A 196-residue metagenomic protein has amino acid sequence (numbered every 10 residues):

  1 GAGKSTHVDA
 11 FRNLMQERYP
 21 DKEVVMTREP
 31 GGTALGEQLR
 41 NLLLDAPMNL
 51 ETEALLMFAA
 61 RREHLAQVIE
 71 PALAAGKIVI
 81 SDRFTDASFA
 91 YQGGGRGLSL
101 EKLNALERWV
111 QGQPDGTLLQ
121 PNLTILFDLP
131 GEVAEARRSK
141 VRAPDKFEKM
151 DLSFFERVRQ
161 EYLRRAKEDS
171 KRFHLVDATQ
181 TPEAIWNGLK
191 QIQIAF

Functional and structural regions predicted by a protein language model:
G1-A2: ATP-binding Walker
S5: Walker A/P-loop
D9-M15, E132-F196: NTP-dependent small-molecule kinase module
L14-P20, Q111-T117, D169-F173: Alpha-helix termini
D21-Q111: ATP-dependent small-molecule kinase phosphotransfer cores that center on conserved nucleotide phosphate-binding segments
T27, I80, L123-I125, H174-V176: Hydrophobic/aromatic beta-strand patches that form the interior of the parallel beta-sheet core in alpha/beta enzyme
P30, A60, F84, L129-P130 (+2 more regions): Short beta->alpha linker loops
D86-Q160: A glycine- and Lys/Arg-enriched "phosphate-lid" helix/loop adjacent to the NTP-binding pocket of small-molecule kinases
